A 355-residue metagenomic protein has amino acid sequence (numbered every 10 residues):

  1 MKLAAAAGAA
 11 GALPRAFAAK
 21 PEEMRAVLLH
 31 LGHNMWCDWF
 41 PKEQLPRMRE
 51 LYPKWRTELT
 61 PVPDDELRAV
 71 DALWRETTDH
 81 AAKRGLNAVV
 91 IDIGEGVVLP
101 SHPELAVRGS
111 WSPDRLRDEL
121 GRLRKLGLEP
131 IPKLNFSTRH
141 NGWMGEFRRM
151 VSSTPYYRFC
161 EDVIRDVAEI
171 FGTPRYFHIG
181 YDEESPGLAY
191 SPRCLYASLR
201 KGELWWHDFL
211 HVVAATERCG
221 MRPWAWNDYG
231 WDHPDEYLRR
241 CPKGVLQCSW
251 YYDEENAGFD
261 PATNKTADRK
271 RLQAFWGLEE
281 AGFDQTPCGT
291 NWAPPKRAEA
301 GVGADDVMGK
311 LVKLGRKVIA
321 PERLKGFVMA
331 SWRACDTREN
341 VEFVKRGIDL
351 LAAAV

Functional and structural regions predicted by a protein language model:
M1-A18: N-terminal export signals
A19-M24: N-terminal amphipathic alpha-helix/helix-capping segment at the start of soluble metabolic enzymes
L28-L246, Y251, W292, R297-E299: Aromatic-lined carbohydrate-binding surfaces of glycoside hydrolases
G85, G127, G220, G282-Q285 (+1 more regions): Glycine-centered loop/turn motif at secondary-structure junctions
D114-L120, F159-V163, S249-F259, V312-R333: Short, basic, helix/turn surface patches
V212, P234-E236, Q273-F275, K313-V318: Generic recognition of flexible, low-complexity loop/linker segments
P234-A293, R297: Glycoside hydrolase catalytic-domain groove-lining segments
T286-V355: Substrate-binding cleft of secreted/luminal carbohydrate-active enzymes
